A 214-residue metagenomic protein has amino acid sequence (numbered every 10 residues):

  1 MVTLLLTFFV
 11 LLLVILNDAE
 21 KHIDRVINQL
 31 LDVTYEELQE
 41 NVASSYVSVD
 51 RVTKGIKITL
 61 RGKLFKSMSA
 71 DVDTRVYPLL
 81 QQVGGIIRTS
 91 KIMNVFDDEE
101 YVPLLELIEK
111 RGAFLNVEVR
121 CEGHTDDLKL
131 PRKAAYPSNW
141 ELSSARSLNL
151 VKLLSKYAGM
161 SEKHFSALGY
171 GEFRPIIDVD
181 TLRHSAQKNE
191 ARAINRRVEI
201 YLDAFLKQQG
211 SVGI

Functional and structural regions predicted by a protein language model:
M1-K54: Short terminal targeting/anchoring segments
F8, I58, S143: Residue-level signature of catalytic and energy-coupling elements of molecular machines, predominantly ATP/GTP-dependent
L11, R61, R88, Y201-F205: Solvent-exposed residues in well-ordered beta-strands and their adjoining turns, especially edge/terminal strands
E37, N41, Q82-M93, L150-Y157: Structured segments of extracytoplasmic/periplasmic soluble domains in secreted or envelope-associated proteins
N41-K54, N94-E109, A113-R120: Short beta-strand elements
S48-D50, G55-L64, L79, E118-E122 (+2 more regions): Soluble periplasmic/extracytoplasmic beta-strand elements of cell-envelope proteins
K54-D97, L128-P137: Short, solvent-exposed beta-strand/turn patches at coil↔beta or beta↔helix junctions that act as interaction loops
T74, Y101-G213: Periplasmic OmpA-like peptidoglycan-binding domain that tethers envelope proteins to the cell wall
